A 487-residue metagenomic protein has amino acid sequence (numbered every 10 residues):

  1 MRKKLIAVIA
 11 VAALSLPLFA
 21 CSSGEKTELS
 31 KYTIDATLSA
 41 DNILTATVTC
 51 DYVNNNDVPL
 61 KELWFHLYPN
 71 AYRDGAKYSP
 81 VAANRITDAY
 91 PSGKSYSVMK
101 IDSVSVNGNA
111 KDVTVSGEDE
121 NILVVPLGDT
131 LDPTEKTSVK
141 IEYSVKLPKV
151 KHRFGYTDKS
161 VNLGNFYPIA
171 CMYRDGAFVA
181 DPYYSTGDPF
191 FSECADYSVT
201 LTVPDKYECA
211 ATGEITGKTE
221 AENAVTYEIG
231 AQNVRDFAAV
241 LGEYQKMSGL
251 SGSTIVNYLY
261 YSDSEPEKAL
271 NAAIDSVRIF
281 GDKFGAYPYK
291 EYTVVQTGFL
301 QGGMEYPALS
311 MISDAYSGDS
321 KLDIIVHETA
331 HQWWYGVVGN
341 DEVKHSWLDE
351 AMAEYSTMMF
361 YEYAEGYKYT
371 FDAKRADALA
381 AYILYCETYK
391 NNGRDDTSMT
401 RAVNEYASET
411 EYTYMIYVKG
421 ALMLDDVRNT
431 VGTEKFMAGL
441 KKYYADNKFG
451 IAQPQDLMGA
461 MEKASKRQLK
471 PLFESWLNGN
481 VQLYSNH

Functional and structural regions predicted by a protein language model:
A12, A20-T45: N-terminal, polar/Ser/Thr-rich
G24, R73-L127, E214-E220: Solvent-exposed beta-strand/loop surfaces of large extracellular or lumenal domains
T45, T49-A71, G75-A76: Ligand-binding face of N-terminal immunoglobulin V-set domains in extracellular IgSF glycoproteins
T87-D102, V139-A238: Extended, low-hydrophobicity, Ser/Thr/Pro/Gly-biased non-transmembrane segments
D188-V326, Y355: Hydrophobic helix-coil surface modules that form long, contiguous segments used for peptide/substrate interaction
E267, I312-A381: Zinc-dependent metallopeptidase catalytic helix centered on the HExxH motif and its immediate flanking segment
E350, E354-L422, T430, N447 (+2 more regions): Acidic/His/Gly-enriched intrinsically disordered linker/tail segments that often contain short helix/coil "MoRF-like"
K448-H487: Beta/coil-rich, acidic/histidine-enriched accessory regions frequently appended to metallopeptidases
